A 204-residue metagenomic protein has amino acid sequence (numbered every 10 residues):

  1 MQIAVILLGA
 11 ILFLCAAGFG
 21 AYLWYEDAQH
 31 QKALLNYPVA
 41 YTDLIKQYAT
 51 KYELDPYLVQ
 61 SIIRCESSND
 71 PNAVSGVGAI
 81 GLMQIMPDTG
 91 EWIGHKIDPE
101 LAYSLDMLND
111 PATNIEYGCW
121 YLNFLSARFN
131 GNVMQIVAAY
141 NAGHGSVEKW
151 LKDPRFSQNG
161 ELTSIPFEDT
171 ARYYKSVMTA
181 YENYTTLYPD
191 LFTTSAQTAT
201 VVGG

Functional and structural regions predicted by a protein language model:
M1-Q2: N-terminal Lys/Arg-rich, disordered targeting/topogenic segments
V5-Y22: Hydrophobic membrane-insertion alpha-helices, especially the h-region of bacterial N-terminal signal peptides
L23-G204: Catalytic glycan-binding domains that act on GlcNAc-containing polysaccharides
